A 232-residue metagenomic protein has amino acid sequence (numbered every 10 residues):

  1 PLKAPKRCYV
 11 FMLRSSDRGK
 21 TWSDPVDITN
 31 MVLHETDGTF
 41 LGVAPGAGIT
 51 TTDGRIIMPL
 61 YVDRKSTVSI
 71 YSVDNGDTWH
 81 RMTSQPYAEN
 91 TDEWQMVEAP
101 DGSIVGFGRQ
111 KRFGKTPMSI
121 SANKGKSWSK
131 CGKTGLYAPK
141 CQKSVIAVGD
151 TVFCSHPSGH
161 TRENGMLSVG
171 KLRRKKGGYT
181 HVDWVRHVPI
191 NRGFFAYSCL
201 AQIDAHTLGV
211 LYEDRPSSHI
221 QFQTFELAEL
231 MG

Functional and structural regions predicted by a protein language model:
P1-G232: Asp-box/BNR beta-propeller blade signature and adjacent active/binding-site loops in extracellular glycan-interacting
